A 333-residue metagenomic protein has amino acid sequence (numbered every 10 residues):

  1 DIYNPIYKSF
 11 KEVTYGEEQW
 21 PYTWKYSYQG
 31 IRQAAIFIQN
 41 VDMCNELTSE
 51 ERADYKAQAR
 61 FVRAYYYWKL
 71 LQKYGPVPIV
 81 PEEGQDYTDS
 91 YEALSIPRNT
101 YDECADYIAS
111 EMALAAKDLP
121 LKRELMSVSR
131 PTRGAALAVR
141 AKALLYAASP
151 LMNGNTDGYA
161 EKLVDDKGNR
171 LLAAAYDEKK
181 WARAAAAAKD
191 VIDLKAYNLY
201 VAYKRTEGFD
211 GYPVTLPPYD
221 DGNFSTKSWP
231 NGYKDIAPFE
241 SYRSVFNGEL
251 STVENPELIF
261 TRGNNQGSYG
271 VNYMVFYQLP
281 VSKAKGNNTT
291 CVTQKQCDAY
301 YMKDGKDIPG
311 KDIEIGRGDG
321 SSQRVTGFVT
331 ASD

Functional and structural regions predicted by a protein language model:
D1, V77, R133-G134, Y146-D333: An aromatic- and glycine-enriched ligand-binding surface/loop that stacks and positions planar moieties
I2-Y74, Y91-V128: Conserved, well-structured interaction surfaces
G30-I31, I36-I38, Q72, P78-V80 (+2 more regions): Structural recognition of the beta-strand scaffold that forms the well-ordered cores of secreted hydrolase catalytic
R60, L137-A143: TPR/Sel1-like alpha-solenoid repeat signature
E83-D86, R123, R262-Q266: Short, flexible loop/turn elements at secondary-structure junctions
Q85-I96, L163-A173: Aromatic- and acidic-residue-enriched carbohydrate-binding clefts of CAZyme catalytic domains
S129-V139: Amphipathic alpha-helical protein-interaction segments enriched in hydrophobic
